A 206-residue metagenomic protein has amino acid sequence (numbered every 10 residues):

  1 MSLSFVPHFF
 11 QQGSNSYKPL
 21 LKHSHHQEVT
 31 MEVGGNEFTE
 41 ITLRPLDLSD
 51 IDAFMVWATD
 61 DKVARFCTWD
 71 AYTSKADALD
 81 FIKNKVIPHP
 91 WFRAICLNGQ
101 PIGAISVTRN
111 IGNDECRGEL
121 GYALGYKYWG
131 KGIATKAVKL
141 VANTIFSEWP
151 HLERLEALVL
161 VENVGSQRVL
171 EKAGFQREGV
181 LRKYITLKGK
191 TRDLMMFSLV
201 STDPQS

Functional and structural regions predicted by a protein language model:
F5-W57, I95-S206: Acyl-donor (CoA/ACP) binding surface of acyl/acetyltransferases
L48-M55, K75, L79, K83: An amphipathic alpha-helix signature
D61, K85, S147-E148: Generic structural signal for alpha-helix termini and adjacent loop/cap motifs
K62-I82: Conserved GNAT-fold acetyl-CoA-binding loop/helix
I82-A94, G103: A short helix-loop-beta-strand connector motif used in the catalytic cores of GNAT acetyltransferases and, in some
